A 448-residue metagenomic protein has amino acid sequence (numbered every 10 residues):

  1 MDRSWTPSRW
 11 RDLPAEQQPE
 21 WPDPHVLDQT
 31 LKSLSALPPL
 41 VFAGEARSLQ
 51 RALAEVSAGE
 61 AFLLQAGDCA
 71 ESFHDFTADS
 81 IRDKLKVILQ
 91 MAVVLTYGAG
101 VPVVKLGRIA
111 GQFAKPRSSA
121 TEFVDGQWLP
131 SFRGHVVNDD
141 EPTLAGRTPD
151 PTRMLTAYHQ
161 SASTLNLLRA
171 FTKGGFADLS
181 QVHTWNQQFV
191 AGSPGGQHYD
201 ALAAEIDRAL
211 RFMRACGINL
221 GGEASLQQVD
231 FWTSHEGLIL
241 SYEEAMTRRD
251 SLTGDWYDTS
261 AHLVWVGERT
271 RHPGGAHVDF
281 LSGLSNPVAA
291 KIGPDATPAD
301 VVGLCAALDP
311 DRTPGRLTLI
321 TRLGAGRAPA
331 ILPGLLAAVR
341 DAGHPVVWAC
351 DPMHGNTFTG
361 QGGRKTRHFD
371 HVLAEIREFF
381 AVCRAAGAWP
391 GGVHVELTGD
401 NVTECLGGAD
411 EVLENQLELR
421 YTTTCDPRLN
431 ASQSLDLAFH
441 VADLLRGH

Functional and structural regions predicted by a protein language model:
M1-F62: N-terminal basic/disordered segments at the start of proteins
S48-Q50, G274-H277, L304, P333-L335: Glycine-rich, charged/polar anion/phosphate-binding loops that engage phosphate groups from diverse ligands
L53-V56, V94-T96, F280-L281, V382-A385: A general structural signal for short secondary-structure junctions and capping/turn motifs
G59-F62, P345-C350: Short coil-to-beta-strand
L64-C69, L106-I109, C350-M353, E396-T398: Short loop/turn segments at strand-loop or loop-helix junctions that form parts of catalytic or ligand-binding pockets
A70-E71, F76-G324, R364-R367, G392-H394 (+2 more regions): Active-site-facing alpha/beta catalytic cores
I292-G293, P352-N356: Conserved phosphate/anionic-ligand binding catalytic regions in large, soluble enzymes, centered on
R316-V347, H354-T403: Non-transmembrane, aqueous-exposed alpha-helical and coiled segments at domain scale
